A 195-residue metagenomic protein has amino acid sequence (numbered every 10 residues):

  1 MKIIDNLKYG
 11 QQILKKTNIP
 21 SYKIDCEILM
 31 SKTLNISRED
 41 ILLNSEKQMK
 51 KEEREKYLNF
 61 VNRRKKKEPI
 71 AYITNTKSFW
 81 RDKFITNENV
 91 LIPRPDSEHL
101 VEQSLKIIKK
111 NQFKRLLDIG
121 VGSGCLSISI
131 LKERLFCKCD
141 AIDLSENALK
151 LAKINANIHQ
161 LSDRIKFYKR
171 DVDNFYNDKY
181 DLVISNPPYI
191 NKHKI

Functional and structural regions predicted by a protein language model:
M1-E53, Y57: A short N-terminal interaction module
L7, C26-E27, Y57, K67-I70 (+2 more regions): A general structural signal for well-ordered alpha-helical segments in protein cores
T17, I92, L144: Short, surface-exposed alpha-helical recognition segments that flank or form part of ligand/macromolecule-binding
K32-K106: Conserved AdoMet
D96-K194: Conserved SAM/SAH cofactor-binding pocket of Class I
